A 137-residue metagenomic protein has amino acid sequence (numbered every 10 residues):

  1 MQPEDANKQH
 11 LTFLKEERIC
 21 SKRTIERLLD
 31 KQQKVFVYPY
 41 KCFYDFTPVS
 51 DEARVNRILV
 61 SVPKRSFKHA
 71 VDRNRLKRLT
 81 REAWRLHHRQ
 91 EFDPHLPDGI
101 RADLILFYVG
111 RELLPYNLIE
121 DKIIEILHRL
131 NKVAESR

Functional and structural regions predicted by a protein language model:
M1-R137: Positively charged, solvent-exposed patches that mediate nucleic-acid binding
